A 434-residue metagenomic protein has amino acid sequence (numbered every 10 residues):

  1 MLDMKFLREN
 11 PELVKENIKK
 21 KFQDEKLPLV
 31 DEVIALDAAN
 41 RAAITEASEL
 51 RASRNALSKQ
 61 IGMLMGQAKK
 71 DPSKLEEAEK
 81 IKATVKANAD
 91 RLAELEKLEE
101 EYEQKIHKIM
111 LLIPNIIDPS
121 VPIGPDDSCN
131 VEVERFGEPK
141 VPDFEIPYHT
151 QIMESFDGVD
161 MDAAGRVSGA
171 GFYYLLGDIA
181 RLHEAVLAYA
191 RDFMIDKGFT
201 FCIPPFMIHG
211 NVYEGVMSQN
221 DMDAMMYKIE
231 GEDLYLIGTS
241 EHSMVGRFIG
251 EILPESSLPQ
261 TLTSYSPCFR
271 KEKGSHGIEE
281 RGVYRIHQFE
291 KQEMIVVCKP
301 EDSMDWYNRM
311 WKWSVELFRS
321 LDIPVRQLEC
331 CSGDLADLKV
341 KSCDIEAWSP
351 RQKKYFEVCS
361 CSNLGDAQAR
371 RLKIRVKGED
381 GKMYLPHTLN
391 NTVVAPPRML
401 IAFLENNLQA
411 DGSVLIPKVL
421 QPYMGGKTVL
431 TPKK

Functional and structural regions predicted by a protein language model:
M1-K140, E154, G158: N-terminal alpha-helical targeting/anchoring segments
L27, R135-K434: TRNA-recognition modules of translation machinery and tRNA-sensing kinases, especially anticodon-binding
